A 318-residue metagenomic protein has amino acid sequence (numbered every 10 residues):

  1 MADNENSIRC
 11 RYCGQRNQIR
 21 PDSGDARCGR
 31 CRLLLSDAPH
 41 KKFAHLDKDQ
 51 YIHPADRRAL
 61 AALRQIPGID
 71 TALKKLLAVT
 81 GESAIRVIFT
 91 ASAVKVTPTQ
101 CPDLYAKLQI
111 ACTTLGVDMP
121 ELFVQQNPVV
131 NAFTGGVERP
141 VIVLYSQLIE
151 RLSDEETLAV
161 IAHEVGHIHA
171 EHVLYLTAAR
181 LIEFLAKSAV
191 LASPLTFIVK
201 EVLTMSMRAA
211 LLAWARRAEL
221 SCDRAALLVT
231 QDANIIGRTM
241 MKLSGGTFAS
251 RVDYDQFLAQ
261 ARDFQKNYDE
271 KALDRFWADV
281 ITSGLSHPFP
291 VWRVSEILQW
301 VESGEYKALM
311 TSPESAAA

Functional and structural regions predicted by a protein language model:
M1-G135, R208-L211, T247-F248, N267-D279 (+2 more regions): Hydrophobic or amphipathic, alpha-helical segments that drive membrane association/targeting
S92, T99-Y105, A111-V117, P194-N267: Short helix/loop segments within enzyme catalytic domains that coordinate or immediately flank catalytic cofactors
T99, L144-A159: Short pre-active-site segment immediately N-terminal to the catalytic Zn-binding motif
L108, L144, C222, F289: Residue-level signature of catalytic and energy-coupling elements of molecular machines, predominantly ATP/GTP-dependent
L152, I161-A170, S221, A225: Active-site His/Glu-centered metal-binding helix of metallohydrolases
V165-F184, S193: Catalytic Zn2+-binding segment of zinc metalloproteases
L181-L185, T239-G246, I297-W300: Short acidic/histidine-centered micro-motifs embedded in hydrophobic/aromatic stretches that mark compact functional
